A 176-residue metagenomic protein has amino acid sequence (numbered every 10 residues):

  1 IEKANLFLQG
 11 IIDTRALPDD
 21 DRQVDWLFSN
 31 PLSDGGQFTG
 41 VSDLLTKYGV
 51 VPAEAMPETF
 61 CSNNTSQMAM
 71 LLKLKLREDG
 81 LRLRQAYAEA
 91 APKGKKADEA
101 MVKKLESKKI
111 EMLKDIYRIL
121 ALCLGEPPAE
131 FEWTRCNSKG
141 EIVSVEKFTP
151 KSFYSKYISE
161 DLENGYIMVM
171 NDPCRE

Functional and structural regions predicted by a protein language model:
I1-E176: Structured alpha-helical subdomains that flank or immediately precede key functional sites
